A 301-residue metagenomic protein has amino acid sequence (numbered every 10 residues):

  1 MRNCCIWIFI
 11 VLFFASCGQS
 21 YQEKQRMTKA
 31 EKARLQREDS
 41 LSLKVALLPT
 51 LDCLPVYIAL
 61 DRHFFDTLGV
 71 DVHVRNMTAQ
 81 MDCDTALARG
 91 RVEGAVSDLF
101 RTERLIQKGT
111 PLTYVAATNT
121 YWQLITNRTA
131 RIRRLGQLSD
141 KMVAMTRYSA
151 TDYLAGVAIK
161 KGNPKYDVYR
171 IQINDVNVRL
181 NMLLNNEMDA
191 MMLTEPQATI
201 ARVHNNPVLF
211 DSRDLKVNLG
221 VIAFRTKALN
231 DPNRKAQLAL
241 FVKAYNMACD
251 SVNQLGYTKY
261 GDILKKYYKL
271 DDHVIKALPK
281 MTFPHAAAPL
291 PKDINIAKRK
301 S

Functional and structural regions predicted by a protein language model:
M1-C4: Positively charged n-region of N-terminal signal peptides that target proteins for export
F14-S16: C-terminal motif of bacterial Sec signal peptides marking the signal peptidase cleavage site
Y21-K165, R170-I173, M182, D189-E195 (+2 more regions): Short, glycine-/small- and polar/acidic-enriched structural segments that line small-molecule recognition paths
Q22-E31, L35-L43, A190, K259-S301: An extracytoplasmic/periplasmic, membrane-proximal ligand-sensing/linker region
L43, M142-M145, K227-N230, M247-N253 (+1 more regions): Second-shell loop/turn segments in exported
L99-R101, A130, P164, R170-I171 (+1 more regions): Pocket-lining segment of extracytoplasmic ligand-binding domains
